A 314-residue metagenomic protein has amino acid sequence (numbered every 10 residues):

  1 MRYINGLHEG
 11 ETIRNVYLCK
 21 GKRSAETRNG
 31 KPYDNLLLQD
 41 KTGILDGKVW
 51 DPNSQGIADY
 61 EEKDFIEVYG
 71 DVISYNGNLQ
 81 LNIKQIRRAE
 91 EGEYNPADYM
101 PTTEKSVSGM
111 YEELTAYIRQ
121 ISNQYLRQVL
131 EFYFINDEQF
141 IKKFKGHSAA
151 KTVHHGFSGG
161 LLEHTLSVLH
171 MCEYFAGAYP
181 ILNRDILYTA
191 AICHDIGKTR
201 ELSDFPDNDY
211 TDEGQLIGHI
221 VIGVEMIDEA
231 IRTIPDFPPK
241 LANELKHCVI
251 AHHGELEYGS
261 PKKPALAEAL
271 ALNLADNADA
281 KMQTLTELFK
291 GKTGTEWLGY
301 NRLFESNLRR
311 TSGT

Functional and structural regions predicted by a protein language model:
M1-I13: OB-fold nucleic-acid-binding modules
Y17, K63, V168, V249 (+1 more regions): Divalent metal-coordination and catalytic microenvironments
K22-P32, G43-D46, P52-D98: OB-fold single-stranded nucleic acid-binding module
N35-D40, D204: Short, acidic/hydrophobic/Gly-rich beta-strand patch recurrent on exposed beta strands that often constitutes part
E93-Q215, E255: Acidic/His-rich, divalent-metal-binding segments that scaffold phosphate/diphosphate chemistry
T152-H154, E163-H164, Y174-K292: Divalent metal-dependent catalytic cores for phosphoryl transfer on phosphate-bearing substrates
N273, K290-T314: N-terminal intrinsically disordered, cationic/polar leader segments that include organellar targeting peptides
